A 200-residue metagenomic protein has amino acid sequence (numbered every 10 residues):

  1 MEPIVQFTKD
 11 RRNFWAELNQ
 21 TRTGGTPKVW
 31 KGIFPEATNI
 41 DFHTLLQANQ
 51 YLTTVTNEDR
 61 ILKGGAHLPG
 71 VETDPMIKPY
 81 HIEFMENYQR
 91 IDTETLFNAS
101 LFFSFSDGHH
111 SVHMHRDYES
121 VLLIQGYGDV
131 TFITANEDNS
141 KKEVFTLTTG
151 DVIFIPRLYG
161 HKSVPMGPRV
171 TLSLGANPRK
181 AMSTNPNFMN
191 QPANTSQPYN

Functional and structural regions predicted by a protein language model:
E2-F7, Q20, E36, I40-D151 (+1 more regions): Active-site region of the double-stranded beta-helix
D10-R11: Sequence contexts marking disulfide-bonded cysteines in secreted/extracellular proteins
F14, N19-T21: Charge-rich, well-structured scaffold segments of protease-associated domains
T23-T26: Anionic coordination/interaction segments
V29-I33: Long, intrinsically disordered low-complexity repeat domains
F154: Conserved beta-strand-loop-short alpha-helix elements that form and flank the Mn2+/Mg2+-coordinating active site
